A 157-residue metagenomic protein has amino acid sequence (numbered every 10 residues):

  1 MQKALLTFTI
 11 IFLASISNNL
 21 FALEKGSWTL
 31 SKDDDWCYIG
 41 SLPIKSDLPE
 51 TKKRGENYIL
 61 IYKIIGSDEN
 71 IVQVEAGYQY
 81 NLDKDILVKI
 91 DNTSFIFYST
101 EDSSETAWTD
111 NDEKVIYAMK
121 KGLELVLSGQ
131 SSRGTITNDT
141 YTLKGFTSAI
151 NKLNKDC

Functional and structural regions predicted by a protein language model:
A4-I16: Sec-dependent N-terminal signal peptides
F21-C157: A generic "folded-domain core" signal
